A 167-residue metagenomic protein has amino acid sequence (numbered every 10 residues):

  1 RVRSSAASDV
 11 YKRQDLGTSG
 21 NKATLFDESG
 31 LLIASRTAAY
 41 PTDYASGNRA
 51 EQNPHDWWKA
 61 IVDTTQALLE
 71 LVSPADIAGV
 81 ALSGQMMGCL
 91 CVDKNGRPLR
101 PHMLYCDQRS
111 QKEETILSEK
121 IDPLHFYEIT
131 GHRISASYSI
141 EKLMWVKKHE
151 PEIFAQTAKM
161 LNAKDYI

Functional and structural regions predicted by a protein language model:
R1-A7, Y11: Single conserved hydrophobic/aromatic residue that forms the stacking wall/gate of nucleotide- or nucleobase-binding
S4, T18-S19, T130: Ser/Thr-centric signal marking residues that sit in or immediately flank functional binding/regulatory motifs
V10, A23-L25, I61: Hydrophobic packing within well-folded, soluble alpha/beta domains
D15-S19, L82-Q85: A short acidic Gly-Thr/Ser loop motif
L16-P54, R97-Y105: Short glycine-rich, Thr/Ser-proximal phosphate-binding strand/loop in the N-terminal lobe of ATP-dependent enzymes
R36-P74, S118: N-terminal phosphate-binding loop and adjacent alpha-helix
V62-I167: Glycine-rich phosphate-binding/catalytic subdomain of phosphoryl-transfer and nucleotide/sugar-phosphate-processing
